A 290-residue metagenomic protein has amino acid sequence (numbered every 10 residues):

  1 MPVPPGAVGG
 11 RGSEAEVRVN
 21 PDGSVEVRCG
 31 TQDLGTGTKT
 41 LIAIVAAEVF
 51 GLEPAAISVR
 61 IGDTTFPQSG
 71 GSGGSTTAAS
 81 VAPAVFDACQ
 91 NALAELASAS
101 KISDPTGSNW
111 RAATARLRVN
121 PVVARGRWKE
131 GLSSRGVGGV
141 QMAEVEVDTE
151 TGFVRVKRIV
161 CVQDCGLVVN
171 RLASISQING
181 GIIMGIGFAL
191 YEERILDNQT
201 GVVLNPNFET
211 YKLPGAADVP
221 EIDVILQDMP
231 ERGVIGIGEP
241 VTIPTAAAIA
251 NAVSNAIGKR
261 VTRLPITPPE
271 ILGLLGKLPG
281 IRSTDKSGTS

Functional and structural regions predicted by a protein language model:
M1-R18, K212-L213: Accessory "access/gating" subregions that flank catalytic or transport cores
M1-V3, I44-S290: C-terminal catalytic domains of large/alpha subunits in multi-subunit enzymes
G12, V19-G23, T149, R155: Condensing-enzyme catalytic core mediating Claisen C-C bond formation in acyl metabolism
A15, V25, I222: A broad, low-specificity signal marking well-ordered, structured residues that form hydrophobic/aromatic
G23-G30, P230-G236: Cysteine-centered functional microenvironments
G30-Q32, V160-C161: Secondary-structure transition/turn motif
K39-T40: Conserved strand-to-helix beginnings and helix N-cap segments that scaffold or border functional pockets
